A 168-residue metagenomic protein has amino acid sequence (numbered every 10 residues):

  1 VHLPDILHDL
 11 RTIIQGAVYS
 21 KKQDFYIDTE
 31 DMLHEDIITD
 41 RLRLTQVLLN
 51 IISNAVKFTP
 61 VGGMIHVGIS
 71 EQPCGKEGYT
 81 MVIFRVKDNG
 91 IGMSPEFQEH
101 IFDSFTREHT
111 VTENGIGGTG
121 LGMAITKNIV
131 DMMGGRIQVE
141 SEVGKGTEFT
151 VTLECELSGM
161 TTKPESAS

Functional and structural regions predicted by a protein language model:
V1, Y19, D24-E35, Q72: Conserved catalytic submotifs in the C-terminal HATPase_c
V1-T12, D24, T45: A conserved beta-strand-to-alpha-helix junction within the catalytic ATP-binding
L3, G92-H100: Short helix N-cap motif at coil->helix boundaries in the Bergerat
G16, I91-G92: Glycine-rich G1-box
A55-V56: Short helix-loop "hinge" at the ATP-lid/N-box region of the Bergerat-fold HATPase_c
G117, G122, T126: Short alpha-helical Gxxx[C/S/T] motif in the catalytic ATP-binding
